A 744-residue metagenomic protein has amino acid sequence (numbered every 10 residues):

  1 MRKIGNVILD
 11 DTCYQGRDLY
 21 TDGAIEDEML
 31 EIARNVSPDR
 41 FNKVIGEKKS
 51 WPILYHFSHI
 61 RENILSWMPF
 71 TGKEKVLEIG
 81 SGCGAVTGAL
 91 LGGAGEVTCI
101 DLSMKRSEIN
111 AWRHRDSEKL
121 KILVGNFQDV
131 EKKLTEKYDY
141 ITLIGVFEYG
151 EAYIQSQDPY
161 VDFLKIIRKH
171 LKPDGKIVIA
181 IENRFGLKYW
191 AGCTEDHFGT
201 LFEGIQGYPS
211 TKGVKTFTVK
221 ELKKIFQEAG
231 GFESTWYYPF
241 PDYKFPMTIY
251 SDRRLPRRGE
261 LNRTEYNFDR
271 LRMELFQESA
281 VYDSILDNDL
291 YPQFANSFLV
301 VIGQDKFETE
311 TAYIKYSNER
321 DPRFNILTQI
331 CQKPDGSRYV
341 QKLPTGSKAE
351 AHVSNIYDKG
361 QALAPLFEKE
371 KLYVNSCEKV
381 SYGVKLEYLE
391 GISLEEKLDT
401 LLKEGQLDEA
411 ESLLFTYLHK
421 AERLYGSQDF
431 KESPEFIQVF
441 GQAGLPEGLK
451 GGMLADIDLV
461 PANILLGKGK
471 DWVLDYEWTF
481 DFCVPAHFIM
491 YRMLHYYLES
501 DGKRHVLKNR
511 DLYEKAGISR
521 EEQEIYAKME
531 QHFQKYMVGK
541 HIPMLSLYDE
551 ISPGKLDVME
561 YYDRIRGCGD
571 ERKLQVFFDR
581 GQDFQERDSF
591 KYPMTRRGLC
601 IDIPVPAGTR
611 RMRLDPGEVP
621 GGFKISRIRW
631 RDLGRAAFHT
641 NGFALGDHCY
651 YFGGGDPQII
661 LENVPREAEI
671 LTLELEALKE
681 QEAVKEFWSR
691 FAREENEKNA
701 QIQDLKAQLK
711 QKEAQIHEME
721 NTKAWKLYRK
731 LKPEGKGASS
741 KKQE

Functional and structural regions predicted by a protein language model:
M1-V36: N-terminal auxiliary segments of SAM/dcSAM-dependent transferases
C83-A94: Conserved SAM-binding loop of SAM-dependent methyltransferases across substrates and taxa, primarily the Class I
D158-K176: A short glycine-rich, Lys/Arg-flanked "PGG" loop and its adjoining helix->strand segment in the class I
V178-L201: Conserved class I S-adenosyl-L-methionine
G207-Y208, Q438-H505: Catalytic activation segment of kinase domains across protein kinase-like and atypical kinase folds
R323-A362: ATP-binding glycine-rich loop module of kinase domains
V374-Q438: Conserved structural core of kinase catalytic domains
D549-C568, E674-E744: Boundary detector for helix-to-coil junctions that initiate low-complexity/charged tails
